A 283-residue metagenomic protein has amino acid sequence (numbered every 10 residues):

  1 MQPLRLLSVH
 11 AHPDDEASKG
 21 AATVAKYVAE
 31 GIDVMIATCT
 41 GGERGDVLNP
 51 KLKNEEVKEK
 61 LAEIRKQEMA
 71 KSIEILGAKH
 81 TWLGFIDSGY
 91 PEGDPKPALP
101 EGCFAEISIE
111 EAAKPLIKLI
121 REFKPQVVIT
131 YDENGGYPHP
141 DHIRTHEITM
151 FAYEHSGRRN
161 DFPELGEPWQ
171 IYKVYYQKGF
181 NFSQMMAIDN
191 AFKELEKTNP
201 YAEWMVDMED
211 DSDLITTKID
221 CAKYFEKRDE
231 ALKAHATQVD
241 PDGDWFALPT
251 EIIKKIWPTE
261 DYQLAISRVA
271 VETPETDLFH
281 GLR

Functional and structural regions predicted by a protein language model:
M1-K124, F151, Q263-I266, V271-P274: Active-site rim/loop-helix segments in enzyme catalytic domains that contact anionic ligands
M1-L7, G93-P97, E101-R283: Metal-dependent de-N-acetylase/amidase catalytic core
